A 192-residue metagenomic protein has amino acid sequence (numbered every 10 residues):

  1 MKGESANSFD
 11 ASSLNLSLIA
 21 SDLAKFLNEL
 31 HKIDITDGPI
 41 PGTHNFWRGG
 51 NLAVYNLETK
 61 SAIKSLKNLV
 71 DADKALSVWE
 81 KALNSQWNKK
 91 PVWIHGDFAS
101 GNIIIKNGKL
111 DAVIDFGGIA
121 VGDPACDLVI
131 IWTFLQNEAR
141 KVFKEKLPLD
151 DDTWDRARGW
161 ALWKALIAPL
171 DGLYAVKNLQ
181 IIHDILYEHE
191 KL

Functional and structural regions predicted by a protein language model:
M1-N51, K64, V70: ATP-binding pocket architecture of kinase catalytic cores
M1-S12, I35, L57-S61, W163-L179: A glycine-centered beta->alpha junction motif in the catalytic cores of kinase/phosphotransferase enzymes
F9-S12, F46, E58-V92: ATP-dependent phospho-/nucleotidyl transfer catalytic cores
I19, L23-L30, T59, F98 (+3 more regions): Generic structural signal for small/hydrophobic residues in well-ordered secondary structure, especially within
I19-D22, D71, P124, R158 (+1 more regions): An acidic site on a long C-lobe helix of protein kinase domains
L30, W79-L128: Active-site acidic catalytic loop and adjacent metal/ATP-binding pocket of ATP-dependent phosphoryl transfer enzymes
L30-G38, Q86, L173-V176, H189: A general structural signal marking secondary-structure boundaries and capping sites
G118-V121, V129-L192: Helix-rich C-terminal or lid/interface subdomains of diverse kinases
